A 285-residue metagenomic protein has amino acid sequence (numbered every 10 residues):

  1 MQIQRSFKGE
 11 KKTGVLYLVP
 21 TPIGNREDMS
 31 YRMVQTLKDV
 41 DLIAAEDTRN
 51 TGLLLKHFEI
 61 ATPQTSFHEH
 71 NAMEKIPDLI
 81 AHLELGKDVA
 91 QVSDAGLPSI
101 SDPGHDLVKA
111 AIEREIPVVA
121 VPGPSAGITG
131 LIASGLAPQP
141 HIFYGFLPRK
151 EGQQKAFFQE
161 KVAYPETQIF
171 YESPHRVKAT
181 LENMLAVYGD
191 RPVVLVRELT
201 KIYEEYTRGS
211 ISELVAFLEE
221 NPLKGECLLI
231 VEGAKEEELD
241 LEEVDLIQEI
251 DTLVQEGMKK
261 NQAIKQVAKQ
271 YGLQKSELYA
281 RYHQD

Functional and structural regions predicted by a protein language model:
M1-F67: Glycine-rich, flexible N-terminal cofactor/catalytic loop recognition
I3-R5, T13, D88, T167 (+1 more regions): A contiguous loop/helix-start segment that scaffolds small-molecule binding in enzyme catalytic cores
I23-N25, D94-P98, P174-R176, A234-E236: Short glycine-rich anion-binding loops that position phosphate/pyrophosphate groups of nucleotides and phosphorylated
L37-I43, E115-V119, T167-Q168: Short active-site oxyanion
A45, A120-G123, F170, L195: General beta-strand structural signal in soluble alpha/beta enzymes
F67-M73, L147-K150: Conserved helicase motor
L79-S125, T129: Glycine/small-residue-rich loop that forms an oxyanion/phosphate-binding "nest" at active or ligand-binding sites
L107-K161: Class I SAM-dependent methyltransferase SAM-binding "motif I" and its flanking Rossmann-like core
